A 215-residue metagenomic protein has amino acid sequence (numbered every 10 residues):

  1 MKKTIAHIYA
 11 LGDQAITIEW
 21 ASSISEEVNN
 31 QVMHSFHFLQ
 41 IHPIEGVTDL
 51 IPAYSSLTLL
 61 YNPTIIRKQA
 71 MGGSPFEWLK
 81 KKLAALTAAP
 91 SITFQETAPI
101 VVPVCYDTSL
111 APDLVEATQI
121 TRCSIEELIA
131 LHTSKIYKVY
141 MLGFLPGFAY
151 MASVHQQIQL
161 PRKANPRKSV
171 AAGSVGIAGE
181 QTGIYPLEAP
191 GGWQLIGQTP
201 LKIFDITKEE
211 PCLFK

Functional and structural regions predicted by a protein language model:
M1-I92, E96-K215: Glycine-rich active-site loops that engage anionic ligands at enzyme catalytic sites
